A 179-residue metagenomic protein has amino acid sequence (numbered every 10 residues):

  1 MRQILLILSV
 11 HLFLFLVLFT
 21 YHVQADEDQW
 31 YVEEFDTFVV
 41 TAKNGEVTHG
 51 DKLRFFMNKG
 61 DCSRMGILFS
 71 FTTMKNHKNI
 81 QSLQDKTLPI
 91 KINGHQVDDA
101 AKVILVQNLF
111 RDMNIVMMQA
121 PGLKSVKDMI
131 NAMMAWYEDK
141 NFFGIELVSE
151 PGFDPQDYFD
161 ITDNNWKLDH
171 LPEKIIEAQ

Functional and structural regions predicted by a protein language model:
M1-A25: Classical Sec-dependent N-terminal signal peptides that target proteins to the secretory pathway
V23-Q179: A generic "folded-domain core" signal
